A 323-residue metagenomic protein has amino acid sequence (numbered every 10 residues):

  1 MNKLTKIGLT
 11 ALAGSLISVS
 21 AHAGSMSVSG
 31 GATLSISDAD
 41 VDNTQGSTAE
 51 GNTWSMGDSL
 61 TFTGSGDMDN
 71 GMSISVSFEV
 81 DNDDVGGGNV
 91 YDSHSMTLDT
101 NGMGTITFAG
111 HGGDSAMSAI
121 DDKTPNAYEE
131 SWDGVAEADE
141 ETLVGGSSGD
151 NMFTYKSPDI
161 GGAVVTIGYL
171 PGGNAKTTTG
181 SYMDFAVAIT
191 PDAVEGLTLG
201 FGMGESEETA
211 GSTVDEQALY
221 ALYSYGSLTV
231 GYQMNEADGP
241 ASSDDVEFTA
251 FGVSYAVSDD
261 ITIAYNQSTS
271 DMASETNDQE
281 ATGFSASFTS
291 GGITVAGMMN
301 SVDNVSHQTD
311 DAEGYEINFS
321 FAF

Functional and structural regions predicted by a protein language model:
M1-F323: Outer-membrane beta-barrel proteins
